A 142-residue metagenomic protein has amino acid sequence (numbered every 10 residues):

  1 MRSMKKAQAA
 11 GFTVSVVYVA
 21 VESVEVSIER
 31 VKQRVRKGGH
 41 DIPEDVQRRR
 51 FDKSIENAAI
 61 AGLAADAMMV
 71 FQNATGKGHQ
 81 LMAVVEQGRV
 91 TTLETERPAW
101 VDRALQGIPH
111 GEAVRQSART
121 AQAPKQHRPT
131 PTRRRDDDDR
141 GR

Functional and structural regions predicted by a protein language model:
M1-K37: ATP-dependent NMP and nucleoside kinases share a basic, alpha-helical "lid"
V17, Q87-R89, G141: Bulky hydrophobic/aromatic packing residues
E29-Q126: Conserved GTP-binding G-domain of TRAFAC-class P-loop NTPases and closely related GTPase folds
Q116-R142: Non-Sec secretion/translocation targeting segments of pathogen effectors
